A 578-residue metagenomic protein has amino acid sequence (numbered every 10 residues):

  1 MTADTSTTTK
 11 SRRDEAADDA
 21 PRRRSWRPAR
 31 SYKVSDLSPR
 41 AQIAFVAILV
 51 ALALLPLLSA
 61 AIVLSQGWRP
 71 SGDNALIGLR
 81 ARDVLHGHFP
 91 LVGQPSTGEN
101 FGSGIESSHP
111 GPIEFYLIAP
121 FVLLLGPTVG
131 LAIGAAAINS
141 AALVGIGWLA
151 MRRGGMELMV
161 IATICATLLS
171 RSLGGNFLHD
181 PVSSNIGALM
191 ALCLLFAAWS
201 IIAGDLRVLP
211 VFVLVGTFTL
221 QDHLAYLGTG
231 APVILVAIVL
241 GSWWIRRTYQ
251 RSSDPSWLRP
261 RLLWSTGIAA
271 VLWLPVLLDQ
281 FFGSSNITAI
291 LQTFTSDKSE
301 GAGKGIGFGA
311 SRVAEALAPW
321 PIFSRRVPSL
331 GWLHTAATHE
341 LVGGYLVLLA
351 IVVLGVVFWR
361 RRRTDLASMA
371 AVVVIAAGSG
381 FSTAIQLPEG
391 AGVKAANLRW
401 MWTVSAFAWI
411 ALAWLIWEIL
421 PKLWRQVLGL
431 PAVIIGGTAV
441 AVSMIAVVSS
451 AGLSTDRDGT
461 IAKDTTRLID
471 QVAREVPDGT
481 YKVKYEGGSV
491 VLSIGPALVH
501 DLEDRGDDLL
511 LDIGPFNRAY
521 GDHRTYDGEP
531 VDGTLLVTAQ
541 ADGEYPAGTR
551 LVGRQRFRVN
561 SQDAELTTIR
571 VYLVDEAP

Functional and structural regions predicted by a protein language model:
M1-A61, S242-I268: Start-transfer (signal-anchor) and selected internal transmembrane alpha helices of multi-pass inner/ER membrane
S38-R40, M151-M159, D205, I245-L263 (+1 more regions): Membrane-interface helix-loop-helix junctions at transmembrane boundaries of multi-pass membrane enzymes, predominantly
L76-V84, G93, G98-G126, P319-F323: Short hydrophobic/aromatic helix or loop-helix immediately within or flanking a transmembrane segment in polytopic
R80-G87, W244-S252, P260-V347: Transmembrane-lumen/periplasm boundary regions of multi-pass, lipid-linked membrane glycan transferases
V84, L194-V211, T219, I245-T248: Membrane-interface transmembrane helices that cradle and orient dolichyl/undecaprenyl
V129, I133-G154, C193, V357: Transmembrane-helix motifs of polytopic, lipid-linked glycan transferases
I146-S170: Transmembrane-helix signature of polytopic, membrane-embedded enzymes that assemble or transfer cell-envelope glycans
L195-F196, L209-L224, G230-A237, I268-V271: Membrane-interface alpha helices of multi-pass inner-membrane proteins
